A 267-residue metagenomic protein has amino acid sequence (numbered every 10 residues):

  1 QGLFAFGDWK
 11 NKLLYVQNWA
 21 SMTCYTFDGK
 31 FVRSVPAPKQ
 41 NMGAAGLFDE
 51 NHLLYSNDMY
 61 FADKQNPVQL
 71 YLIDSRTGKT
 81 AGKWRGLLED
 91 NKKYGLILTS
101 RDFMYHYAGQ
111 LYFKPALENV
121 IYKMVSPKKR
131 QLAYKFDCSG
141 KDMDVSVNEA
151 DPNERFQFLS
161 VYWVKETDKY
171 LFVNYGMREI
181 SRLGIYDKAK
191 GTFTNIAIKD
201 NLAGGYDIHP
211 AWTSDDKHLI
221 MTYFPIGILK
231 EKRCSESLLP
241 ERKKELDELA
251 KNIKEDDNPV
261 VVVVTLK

Functional and structural regions predicted by a protein language model:
Q1, V32-K39, T80-L88, R130-G140 (+2 more regions): Beta-propeller fold detector
Q1-N18: Blade-loop segments of beta-propeller domains
G2-F6, K39-E50, K92-F103, F158-W163 (+1 more regions): Repeated scaffold domains used in trafficking and secretory/extracellular systems, primarily beta-propellers
K10-K12, E50-H52, A108-Q110, T167-K169 (+1 more regions): Short coil/turn segments that connect the beta-strands within blades of beta-propeller domains
A20-T23, A62-L72, L117-M124, M177-I185 (+2 more regions): Structural motif
T26-K30, D74-G78, M124-K128, Y186-G191 (+1 more regions): Short loop/turn segments that connect beta-strands within beta-propeller blades
P67-K128: Loop-centered beta-sheet repeat module
D90-K92, Q131-L159, K188-D216, I228-K230: Conserved blade-ending motifs and adjacent loop-strand segments that build the rim/top face of beta-propeller domains
